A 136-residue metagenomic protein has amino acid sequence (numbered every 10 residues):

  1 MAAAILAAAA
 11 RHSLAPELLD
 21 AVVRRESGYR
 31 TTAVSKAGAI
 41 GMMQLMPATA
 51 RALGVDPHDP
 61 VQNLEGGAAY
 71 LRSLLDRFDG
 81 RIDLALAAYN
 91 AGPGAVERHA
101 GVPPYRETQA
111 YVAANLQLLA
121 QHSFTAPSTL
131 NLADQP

Functional and structural regions predicted by a protein language model:
M1-P136: Catalytic glycan-binding domains that act on GlcNAc-containing polysaccharides
